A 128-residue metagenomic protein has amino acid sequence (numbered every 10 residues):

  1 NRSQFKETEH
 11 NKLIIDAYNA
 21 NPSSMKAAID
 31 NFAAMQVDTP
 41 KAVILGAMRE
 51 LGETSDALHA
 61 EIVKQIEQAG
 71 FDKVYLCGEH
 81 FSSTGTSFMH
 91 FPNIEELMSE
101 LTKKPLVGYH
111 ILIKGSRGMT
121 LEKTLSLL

Functional and structural regions predicted by a protein language model:
N1-L128: ATP-dependent carboxylate-amine ligase
